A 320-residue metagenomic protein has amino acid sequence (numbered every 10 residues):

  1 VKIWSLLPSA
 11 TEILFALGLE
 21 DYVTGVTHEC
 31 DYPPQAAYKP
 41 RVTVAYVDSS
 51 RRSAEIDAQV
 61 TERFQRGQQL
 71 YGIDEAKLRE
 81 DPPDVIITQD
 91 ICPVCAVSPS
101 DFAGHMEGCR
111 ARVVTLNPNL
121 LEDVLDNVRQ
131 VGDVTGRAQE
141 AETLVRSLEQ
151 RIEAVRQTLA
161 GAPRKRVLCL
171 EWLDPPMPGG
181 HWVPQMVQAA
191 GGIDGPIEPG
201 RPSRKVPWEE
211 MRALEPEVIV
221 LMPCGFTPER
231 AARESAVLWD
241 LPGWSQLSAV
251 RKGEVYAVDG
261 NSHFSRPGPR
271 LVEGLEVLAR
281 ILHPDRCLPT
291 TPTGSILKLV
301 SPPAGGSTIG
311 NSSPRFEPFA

Functional and structural regions predicted by a protein language model:
V1-A320: N-terminal ligand-binding lobe of clamshell/alpha-beta domains
